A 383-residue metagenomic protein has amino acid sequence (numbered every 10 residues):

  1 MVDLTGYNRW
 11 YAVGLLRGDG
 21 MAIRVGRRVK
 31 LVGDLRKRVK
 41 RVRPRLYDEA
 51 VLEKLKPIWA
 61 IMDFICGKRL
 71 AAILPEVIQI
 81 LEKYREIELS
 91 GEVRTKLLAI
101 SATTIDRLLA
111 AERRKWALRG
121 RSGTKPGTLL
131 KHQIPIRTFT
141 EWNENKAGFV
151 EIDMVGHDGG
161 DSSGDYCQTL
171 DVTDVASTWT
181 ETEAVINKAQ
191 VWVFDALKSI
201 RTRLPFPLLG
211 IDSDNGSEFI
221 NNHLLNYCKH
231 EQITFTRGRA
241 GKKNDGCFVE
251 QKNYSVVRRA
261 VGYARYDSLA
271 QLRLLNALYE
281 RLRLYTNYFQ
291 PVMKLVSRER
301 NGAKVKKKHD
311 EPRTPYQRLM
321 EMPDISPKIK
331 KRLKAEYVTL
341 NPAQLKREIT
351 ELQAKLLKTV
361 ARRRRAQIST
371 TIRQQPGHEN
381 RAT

Functional and structural regions predicted by a protein language model:
V2-G210, N215-K243, F248-T383: Secondary-structure boundary/capping micro-motif
